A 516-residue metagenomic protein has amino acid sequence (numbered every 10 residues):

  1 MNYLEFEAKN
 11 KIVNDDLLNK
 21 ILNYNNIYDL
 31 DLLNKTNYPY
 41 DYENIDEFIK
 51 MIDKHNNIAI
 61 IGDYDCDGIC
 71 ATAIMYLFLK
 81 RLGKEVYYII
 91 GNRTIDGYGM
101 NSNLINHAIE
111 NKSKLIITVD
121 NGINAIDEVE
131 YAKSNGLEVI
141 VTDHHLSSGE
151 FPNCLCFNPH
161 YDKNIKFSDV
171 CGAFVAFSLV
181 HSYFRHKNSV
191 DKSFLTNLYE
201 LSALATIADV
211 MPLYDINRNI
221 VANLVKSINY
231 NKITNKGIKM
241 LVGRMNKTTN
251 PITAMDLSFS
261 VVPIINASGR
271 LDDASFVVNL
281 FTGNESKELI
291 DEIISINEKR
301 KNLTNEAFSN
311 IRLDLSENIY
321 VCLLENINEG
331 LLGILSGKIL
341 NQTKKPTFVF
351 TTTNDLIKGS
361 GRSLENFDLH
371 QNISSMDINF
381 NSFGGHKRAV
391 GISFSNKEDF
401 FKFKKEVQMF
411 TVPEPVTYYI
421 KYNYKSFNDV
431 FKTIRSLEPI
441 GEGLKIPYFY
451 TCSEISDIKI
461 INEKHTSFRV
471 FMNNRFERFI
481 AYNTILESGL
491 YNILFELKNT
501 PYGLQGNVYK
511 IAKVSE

Functional and structural regions predicted by a protein language model:
N2-L115, N135-L137, R185-K404, P415 (+1 more regions): Hydrophobic helix-and-loop "lid/oligomerization" segment in the mid-to-C-terminal part of catalytic domains
I109, T118, I123-V129, V139-M211: Conserved phosphate-handling catalytic cores of large alpha/beta enzymes
D314-S316, T352-N354, D457-T466, T500-G503: Short, ordered beta-strand-loop transition motifs
Y422-S426, N474, L497-N499: Beta-strand elements of well-folded, non-transmembrane domains
K425-R469: Long, low-complexity segments enriched in small/aliphatic residues
F471-E487: Beta-strand/loop nucleic-acid-binding surfaces
G489-L504: Flexible glycine-rich surface loops and low-complexity tracts that mediate binding to linear polymers
P501-E516: OB-fold/S1-family single-stranded nucleic acid-binding modules
